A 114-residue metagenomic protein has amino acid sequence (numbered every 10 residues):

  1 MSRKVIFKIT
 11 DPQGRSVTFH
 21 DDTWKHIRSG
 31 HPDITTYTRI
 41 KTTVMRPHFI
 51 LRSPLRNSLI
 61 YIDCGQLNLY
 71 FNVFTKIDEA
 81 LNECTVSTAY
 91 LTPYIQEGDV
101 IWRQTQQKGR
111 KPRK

Functional and structural regions predicted by a protein language model:
M1-K114: Ribonuclease/tRNase effector modules and their secretory precursors
